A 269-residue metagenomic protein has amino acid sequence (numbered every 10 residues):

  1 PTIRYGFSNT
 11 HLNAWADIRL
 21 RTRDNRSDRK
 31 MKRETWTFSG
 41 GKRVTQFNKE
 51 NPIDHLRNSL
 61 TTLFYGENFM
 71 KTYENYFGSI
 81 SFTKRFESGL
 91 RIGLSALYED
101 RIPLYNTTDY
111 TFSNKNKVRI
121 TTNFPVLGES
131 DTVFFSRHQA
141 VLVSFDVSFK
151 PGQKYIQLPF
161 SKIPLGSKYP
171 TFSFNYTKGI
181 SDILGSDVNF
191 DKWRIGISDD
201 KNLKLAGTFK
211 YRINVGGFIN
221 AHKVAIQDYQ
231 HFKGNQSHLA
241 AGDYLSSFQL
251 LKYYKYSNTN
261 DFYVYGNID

Functional and structural regions predicted by a protein language model:
I3, A16-T22, G40, I80-K84 (+4 more regions): Residues on the lipid-exposed face of transmembrane beta-strands in outer-membrane beta-barrel proteins
G6-T10, R23, G41-F47, T83 (+5 more regions): Structural signature of outer-membrane beta-barrel domains
H11-K30: Strand-loop-strand
D17-R21, T111-N114, L184, D228-H231: Charged/polar, low-hydrophobicity segments characteristic of intrinsically disordered regions and flexible loops
R29-K32, L165: Short helix-terminating capping/connector loops at secondary-structure junctions
T35-L56, L60-Y73, V133, P164 (+1 more regions): C-terminal outer-membrane beta-barrel translocator/porin domains of Gram-negative envelope proteins and their
E50-L203: Transmembrane beta-strand segments of outer-membrane beta-barrel domains in Gram-negative and organellar OMPs
